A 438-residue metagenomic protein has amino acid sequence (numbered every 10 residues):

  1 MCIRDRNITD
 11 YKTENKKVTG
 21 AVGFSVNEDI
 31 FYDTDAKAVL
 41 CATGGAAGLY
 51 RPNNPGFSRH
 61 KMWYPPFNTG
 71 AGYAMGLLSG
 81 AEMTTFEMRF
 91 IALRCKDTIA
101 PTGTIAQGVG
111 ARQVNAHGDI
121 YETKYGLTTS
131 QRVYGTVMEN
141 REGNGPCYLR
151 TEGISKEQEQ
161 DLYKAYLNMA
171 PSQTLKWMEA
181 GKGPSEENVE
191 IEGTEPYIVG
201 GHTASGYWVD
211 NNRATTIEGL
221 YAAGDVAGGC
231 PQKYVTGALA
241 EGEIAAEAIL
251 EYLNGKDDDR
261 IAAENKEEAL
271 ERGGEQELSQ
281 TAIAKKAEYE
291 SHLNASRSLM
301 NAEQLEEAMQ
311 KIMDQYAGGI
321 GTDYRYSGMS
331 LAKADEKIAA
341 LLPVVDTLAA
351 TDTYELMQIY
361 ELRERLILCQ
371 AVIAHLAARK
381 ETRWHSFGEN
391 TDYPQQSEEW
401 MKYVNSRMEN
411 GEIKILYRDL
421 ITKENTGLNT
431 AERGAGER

Functional and structural regions predicted by a protein language model:
M1-I3: Short, small-residue-biased leader/transition segments that mark boundaries at the very start of proteins
N7, E14, Q113-T123, H202 (+2 more regions): Glycine- and aromatic-enriched mobile tails/lids
D10-K12, A47-L49, I91-K96, T129-S130 (+3 more regions): Flexible loop/turn segments at secondary-structure boundaries
K12-Y32: Conserved beta-strand-loop-beta-strand element in the redox core of flavoprotein oxidoreductases
E28-A38, T216: Core beta-strand elements of the Rossmann-like FAD/NAD(P) dinucleotide-binding domain in flavoenzyme oxidoreductases
A36-A38, A42-T43, A223-G224, H375: Short, well-ordered coil/turn residues at beta-beta hairpins and beta-strand->alpha-helix junctions within
C41-A100, T236-A248: Glycine-rich loop(s) and the adjacent beta-strand/alpha-helix scaffold that form part
M75, A81-E190, P196, L239 (+1 more regions): An anion/pyrophosphate-binding glycine-rich loop and adjacent beta-alpha core in soluble alpha-beta enzymes
